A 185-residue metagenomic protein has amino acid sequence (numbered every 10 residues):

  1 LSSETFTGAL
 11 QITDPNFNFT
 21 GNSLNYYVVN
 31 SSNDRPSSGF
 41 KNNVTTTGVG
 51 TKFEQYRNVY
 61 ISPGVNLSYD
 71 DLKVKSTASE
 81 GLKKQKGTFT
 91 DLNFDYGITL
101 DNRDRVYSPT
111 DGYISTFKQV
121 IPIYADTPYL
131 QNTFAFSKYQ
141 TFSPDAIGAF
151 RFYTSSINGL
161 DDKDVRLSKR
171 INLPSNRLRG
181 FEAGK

Functional and structural regions predicted by a protein language model:
L1-T116, Q140, A146, R170-K185: Gram-negative/organellar outer-membrane beta-barrel architecture
T45-T47, Y113-I123, T127-L160: Transmembrane beta-barrel strand/turn architecture of Gram-negative outer membrane proteins
D161-L173: Conserved small-residue
